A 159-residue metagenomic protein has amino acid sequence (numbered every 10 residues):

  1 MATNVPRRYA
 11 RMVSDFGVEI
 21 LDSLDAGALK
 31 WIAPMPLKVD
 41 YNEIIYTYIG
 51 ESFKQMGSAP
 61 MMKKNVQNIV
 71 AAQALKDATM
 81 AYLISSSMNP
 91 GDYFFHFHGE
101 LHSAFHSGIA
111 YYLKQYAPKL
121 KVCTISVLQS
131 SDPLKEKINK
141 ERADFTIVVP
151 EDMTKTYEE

Functional and structural regions predicted by a protein language model:
M1-E159: Compositional signal for N-terminal targeting/processing segments
